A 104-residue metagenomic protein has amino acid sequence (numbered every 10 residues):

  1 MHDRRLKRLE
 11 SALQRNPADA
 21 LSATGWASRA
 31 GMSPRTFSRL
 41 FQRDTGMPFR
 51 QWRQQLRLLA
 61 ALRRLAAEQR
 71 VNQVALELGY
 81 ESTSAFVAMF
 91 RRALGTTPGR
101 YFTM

Functional and structural regions predicted by a protein language model:
M1-L9, Q54-R57: N-terminal positioning helix adjacent to the helix-turn-helix/winged-helix DNA-binding module
H2-L6, R15, S22, V71: Hydrophobic alpha-helical connector segments
P17, Q42-P48, R91, G95-T96: Alpha-helical hinge/cap motifs
A20, T24, R43-T83, T103-M104: Terminal helix-turn-helix DNA-binding modules in bacterial transcription factors
A27-P34: Helix-turn-helix
F37, F41, A85-F86, F90: Short hydrophobic/aromatic patch on the recognition helix
A66-A67, A88-M104: …primarily DNA-binding HTH/wHTH and HhH modules…
